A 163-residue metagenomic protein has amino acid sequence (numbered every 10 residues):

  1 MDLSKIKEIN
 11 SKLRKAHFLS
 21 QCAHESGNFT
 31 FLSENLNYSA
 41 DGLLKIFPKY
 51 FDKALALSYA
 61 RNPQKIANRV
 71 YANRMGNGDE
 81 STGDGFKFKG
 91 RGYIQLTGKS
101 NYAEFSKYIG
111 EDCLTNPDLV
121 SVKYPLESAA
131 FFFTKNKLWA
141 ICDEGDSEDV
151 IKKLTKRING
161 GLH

Functional and structural regions predicted by a protein language model:
M1, A23-F132: Peptidoglycan-targeting cell-wall enzymes and recognition modules
S4-K12, L114-V120, C142-D149: Short, mixed-charge amphipathic alpha-helical segments
I9-R14, F86-K89, Y124-P125, S147-I151: Extracellular/periplasmic catalytic domains that process cell-envelope and extracellular macromolecules
K12-G27: Active-site-adjacent structural elements in enzyme catalytic domains
A16-L19, E127, F131, K152 (+1 more regions): Solvent-exposed, polar/charged alpha-helical surfaces in well-ordered, non-transmembrane soluble domains, broadly
C22-E25, D143-H163: Acidic helix/loop microenvironments that form the catalytic cleft of cell-wall polysaccharide enzymes
N101-Y102, L138-W139, H163: Short Gly/Pro-enriched loop/turn and capping motifs at secondary-structure junctions
P125-A140, I158: Extended serine/threonine-enriched, polar tracts that run as long, contiguous segments within proteins
